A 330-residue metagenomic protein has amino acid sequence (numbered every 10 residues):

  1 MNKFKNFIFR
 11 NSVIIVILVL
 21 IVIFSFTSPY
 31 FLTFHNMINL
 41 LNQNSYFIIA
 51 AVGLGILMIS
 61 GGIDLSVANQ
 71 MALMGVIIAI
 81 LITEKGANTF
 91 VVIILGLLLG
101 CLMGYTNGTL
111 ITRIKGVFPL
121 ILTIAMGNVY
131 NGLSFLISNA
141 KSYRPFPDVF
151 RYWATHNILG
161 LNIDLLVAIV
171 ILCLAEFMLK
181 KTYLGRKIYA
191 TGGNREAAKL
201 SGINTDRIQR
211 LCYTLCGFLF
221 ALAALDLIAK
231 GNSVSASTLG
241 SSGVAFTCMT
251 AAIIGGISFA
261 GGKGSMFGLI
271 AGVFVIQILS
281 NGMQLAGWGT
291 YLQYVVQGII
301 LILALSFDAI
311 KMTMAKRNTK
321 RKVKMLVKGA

Functional and structural regions predicted by a protein language model:
M1-V22, L200, N204-R207, G282-A330: Cytosolic-side transmembrane-helix boundaries in multi-pass membrane proteins
V19-K85, L110-K115, A252, G256-K263 (+1 more regions): Single transmembrane alpha-helix segments in multi-pass membrane proteins
P29-N39, L179-K180, G185, Y213-A251: Inter-helical junctions in multi-pass inner-membrane proteins, predominant in energy-converting antiporter-like
Q43, P119-I121, L161-A168, Q209 (+2 more regions): Loop-to-transmembrane alpha-helix initiation sites
G86-G127, A271-G272: Alpha-helical transmembrane segments within multi-pass membrane transporters and channels
I114, P119-T182, I208-L211, K230-S241 (+1 more regions): Transmembrane helix-bundle core of multi-pass membrane transporters and related energy-transducing complexes
L174-T214: Membrane-helix/interface signature in polytopic inner-membrane proteins
A236-V295: Transmembrane alpha-helical segments in multi-pass inner-membrane proteins
